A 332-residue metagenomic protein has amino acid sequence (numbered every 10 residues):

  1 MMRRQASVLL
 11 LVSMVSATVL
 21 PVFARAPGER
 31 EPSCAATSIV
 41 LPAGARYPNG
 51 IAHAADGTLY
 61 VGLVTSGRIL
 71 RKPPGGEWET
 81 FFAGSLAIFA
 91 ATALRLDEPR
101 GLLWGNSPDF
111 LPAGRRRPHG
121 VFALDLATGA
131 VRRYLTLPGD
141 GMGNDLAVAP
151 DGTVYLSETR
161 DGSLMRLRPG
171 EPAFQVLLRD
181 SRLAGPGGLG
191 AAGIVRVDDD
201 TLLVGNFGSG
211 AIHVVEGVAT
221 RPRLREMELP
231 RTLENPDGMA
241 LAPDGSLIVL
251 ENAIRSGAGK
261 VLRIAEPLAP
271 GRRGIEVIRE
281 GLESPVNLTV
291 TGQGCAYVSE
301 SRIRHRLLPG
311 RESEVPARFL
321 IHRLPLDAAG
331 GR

Functional and structural regions predicted by a protein language model:
P27-R46: A short helix->beta-strand "capping" segment at the edge of beta-propeller domains
A35-L41, E77-G84, A130-T136, A173-P186 (+2 more regions): A short beta-strand motif characteristic of beta-propeller blades
P42-T58, V64, L86-L111, L137-V154 (+4 more regions): Beta-rich, blade/repeat-based domains predominating in secreted/periplasmic proteins but also intracellular
V64, S107-F110, T159-D161, P169 (+4 more regions): Short loop/turn segments immediately following the C-termini of beta-strands
P73-E77, D125-A130, R168-P172, E216-R221 (+2 more regions): Short loop/turn segments that connect beta-strands within beta-propeller blades
N106-P118, N252-A253, E300-P316: Short, conserved, GDST-rich strand-edge loop motifs in beta-rich repeat architectures
G114-G120, M165, A211-H213, G257-L262 (+2 more regions): Structural motif
R116-D151, S157: Asp-box/WD-like beta-propeller blade repeats and closely related beta-sheet repeat scaffolds
